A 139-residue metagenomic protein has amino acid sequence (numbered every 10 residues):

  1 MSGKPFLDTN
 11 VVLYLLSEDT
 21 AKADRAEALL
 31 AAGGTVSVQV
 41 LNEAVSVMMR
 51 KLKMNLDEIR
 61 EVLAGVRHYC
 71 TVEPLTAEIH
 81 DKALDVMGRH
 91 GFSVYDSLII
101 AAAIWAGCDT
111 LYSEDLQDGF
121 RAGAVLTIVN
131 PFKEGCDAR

Functional and structural regions predicted by a protein language model:
M1-S37, K51-E61, G135-R139: Short, well-structured N-terminal submotif of metal-dependent ribonuclease cores
S2, A101-R139: Acidic, PIN/NYN-like endoribonuclease modules and their adjacent C-terminal/linker elements
D8-N10, E43, D96, D115: Acidic active-site catalytic centers that drive phospho-/nucleotidyl reactions and related ester hydrolyses
A32-G33, H68-Y69, H90: Structured helix-beta-strand junction loops
V38-S46: Short, conserved active-site loops that position catalytic residues or coordinate cofactors/metal ions across diverse
V45-T71: Active-site-proximal, substrate-binding regions of enzyme catalytic domains and RNA-binding/basic surfaces
T71-E114: Active-site neighborhoods of divalent-metal-dependent phosphate/nucleic-acid chemistry enzymes
